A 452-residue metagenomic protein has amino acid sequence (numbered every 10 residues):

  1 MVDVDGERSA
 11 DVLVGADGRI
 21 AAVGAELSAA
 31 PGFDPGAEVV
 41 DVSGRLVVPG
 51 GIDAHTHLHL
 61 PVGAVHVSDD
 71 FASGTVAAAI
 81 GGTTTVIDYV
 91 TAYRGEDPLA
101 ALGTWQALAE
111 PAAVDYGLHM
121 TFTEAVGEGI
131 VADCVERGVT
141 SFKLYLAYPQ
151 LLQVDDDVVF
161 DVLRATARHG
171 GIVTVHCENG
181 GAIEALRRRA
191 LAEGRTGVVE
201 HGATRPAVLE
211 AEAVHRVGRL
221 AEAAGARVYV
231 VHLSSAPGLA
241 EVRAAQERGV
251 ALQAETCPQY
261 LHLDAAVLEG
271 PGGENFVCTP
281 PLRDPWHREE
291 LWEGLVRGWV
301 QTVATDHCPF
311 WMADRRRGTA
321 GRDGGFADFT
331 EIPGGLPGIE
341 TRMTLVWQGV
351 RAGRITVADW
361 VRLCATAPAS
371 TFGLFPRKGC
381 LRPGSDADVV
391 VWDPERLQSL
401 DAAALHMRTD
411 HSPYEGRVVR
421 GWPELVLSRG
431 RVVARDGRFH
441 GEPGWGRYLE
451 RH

Functional and structural regions predicted by a protein language model:
M1-P49: Histidine-rich, glycine-flanked metal-binding segment
V12, G18, G44, H55 (+15 more regions): Divalent metal-coordination and catalytic microenvironments
R45-P111: Metal-associated gating/positioning segment near the N- to mid-region
V67-T75, E124-C134, R216: Short, acidic/polar
A107-F122: A glycine-rich helix N-cap at a beta->alpha junction
G129-V303: Histidine/acidic residue-rich metal-binding segments in metalloenzymes
T196-R227, N275, T302-V303, P309-E395: His/Asp/Glu-enriched, well-ordered alpha-helical/loop segment that forms or immediately abuts the divalent-metal
R317-G324, D328, P383-L449: C-terminal cap of metal-dependent C-N hydrolases
